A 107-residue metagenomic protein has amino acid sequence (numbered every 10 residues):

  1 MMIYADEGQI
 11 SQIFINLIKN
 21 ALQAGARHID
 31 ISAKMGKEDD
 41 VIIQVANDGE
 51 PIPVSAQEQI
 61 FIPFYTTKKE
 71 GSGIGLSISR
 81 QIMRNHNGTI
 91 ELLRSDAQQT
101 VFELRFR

Functional and structural regions predicted by a protein language model:
M2-A5, T67: Conserved micro-motifs of the catalytic ATP-binding
I10-S11: A residue-level detector for a conserved hydrophobic packing site within the catalytic ATP-binding domain
H28-D39: Short beta-strand/loop element within the Bergerat-fold HATPase_c
N47: Acidic ATP/Mg2+-coordinating residue in the GHKL
I52-P63: Short conserved segment of the HATPase_c
G75, S79: Short alpha-helical Gxxx[C/S/T] motif in the catalytic ATP-binding
M83-R84: Detector for a conserved hydrophobic position within an alpha-helical segment of the HATPase_c
